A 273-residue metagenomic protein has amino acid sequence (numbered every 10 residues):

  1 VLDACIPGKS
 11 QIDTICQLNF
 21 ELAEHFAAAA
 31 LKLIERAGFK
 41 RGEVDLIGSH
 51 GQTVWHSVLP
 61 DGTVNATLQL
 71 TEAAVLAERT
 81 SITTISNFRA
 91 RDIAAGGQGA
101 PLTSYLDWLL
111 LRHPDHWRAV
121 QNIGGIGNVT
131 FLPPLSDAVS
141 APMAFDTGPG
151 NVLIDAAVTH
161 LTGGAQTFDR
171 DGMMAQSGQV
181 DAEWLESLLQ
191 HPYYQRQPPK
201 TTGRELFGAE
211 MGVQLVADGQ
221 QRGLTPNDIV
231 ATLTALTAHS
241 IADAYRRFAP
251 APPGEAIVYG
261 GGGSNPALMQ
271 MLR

Functional and structural regions predicted by a protein language model:
V1-C16, V139-P142: Short glycine-rich, Thr/Ser-proximal phosphate-binding strand/loop in the N-terminal lobe of ATP-dependent enzymes
K9-L70: Short beta-strand-loop/turn "lid" adjacent to the catalytic site in phosphate-handling enzymes
H25-L33, P226-P252: Phosphate/ATP-binding catalytic cores across multiple sugar-kinase/actin-like superfamilies, primarily ASKHA
K40-E43, P114-H116, T225, A249-G254: Short helix-loop-beta connector
Q52, G125, G261-G263: Active-site metal-binding loops of divalent metal-dependent hydrolases
V58-T67, E78, I82-Q166: Phosphate-binding/catalytic loop of phosphoryl-transfer enzymes
P133-L135, T147, A156, H239-R273: Catalytic phosphate/nucleotide-handling subdomain of diverse soluble enzymes
V139, M143-A238, A242: Conserved ATP-utilizing enzyme core subdomain
